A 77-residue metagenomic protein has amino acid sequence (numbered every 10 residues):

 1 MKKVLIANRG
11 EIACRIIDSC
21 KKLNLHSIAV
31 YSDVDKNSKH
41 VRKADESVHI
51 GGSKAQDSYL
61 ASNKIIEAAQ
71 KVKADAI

Functional and structural regions predicted by a protein language model:
M1-A76: ATP-binding N-terminal substructure of ATP-dependent carboxylate-amine bond-forming enzymes
